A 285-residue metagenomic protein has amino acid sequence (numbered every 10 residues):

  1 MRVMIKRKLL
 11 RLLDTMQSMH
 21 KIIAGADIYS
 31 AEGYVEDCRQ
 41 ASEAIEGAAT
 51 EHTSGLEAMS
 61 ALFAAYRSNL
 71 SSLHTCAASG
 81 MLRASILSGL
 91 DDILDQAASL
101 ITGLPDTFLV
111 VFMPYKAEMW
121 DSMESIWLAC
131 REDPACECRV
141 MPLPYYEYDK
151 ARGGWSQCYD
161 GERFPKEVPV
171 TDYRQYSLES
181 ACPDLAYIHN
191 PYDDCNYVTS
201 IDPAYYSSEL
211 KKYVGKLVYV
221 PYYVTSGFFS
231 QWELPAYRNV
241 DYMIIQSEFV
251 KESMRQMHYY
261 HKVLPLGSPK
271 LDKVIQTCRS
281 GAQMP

Functional and structural regions predicted by a protein language model:
R2-L185, N190, D194: N-terminal pre-catalytic "stem/leader" segment of glycosyltransferase-like enzymes
A78, A84-L87, D91, P221 (+2 more regions): A nucleotide-sugar donor-handling region in carbohydrate enzymes
P105-M119, I126-R131, V220-W232, L271-P285: Active-site donor-nucleotide binding/catalytic segment of nucleotide-sugar enzymes
L109, E137-R139, K216, D241-Y242 (+1 more regions): Residues at the starts of beta-strands that form the adenosine-phosphate
A117-E118, Y145-Y146, P191-C195, Y223-S226 (+2 more regions): Short, solvent-exposed loop/turn segments at secondary-structure junctions
Y148-C158, T225-N239: Glycine-rich, charge-decorated loop segments at or immediately adjacent to ligand/cofactor-binding or catalytic sites
A186-Y187, Y206-T225: Active-site proximal beta-strand in glycosyltransferases
I188-L210: An aromatic- and histidine-rich active-site surface loop
